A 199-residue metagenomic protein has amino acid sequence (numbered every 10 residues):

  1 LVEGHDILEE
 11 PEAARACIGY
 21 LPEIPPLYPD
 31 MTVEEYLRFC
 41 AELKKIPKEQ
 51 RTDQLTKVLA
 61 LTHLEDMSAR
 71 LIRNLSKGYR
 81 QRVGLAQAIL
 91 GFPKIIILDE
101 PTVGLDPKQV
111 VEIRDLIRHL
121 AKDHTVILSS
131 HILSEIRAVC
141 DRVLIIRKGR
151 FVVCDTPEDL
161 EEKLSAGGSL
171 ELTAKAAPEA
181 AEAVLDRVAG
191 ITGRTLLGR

Functional and structural regions predicted by a protein language model:
L1-D6, A13-A14: Conserved ABC transporter NBD signature motif
R38, E42, P47-M67: Conserved ABC ATPase "signature" region
L85: Hydrophobic anchor residue at the start of the ABC signature
L90-K94: A short, proline-enriched helix->beta-strand linker immediately N-terminal to the Walker B motif in ABC-type P-loop
I96-E100, L105: Catalytic Walker B motif of ABC-type/P-loop ATPase nucleotide-binding domains
P107-Q109: Helix N-cap at the start of a conserved alpha-helix in ABC-type nucleotide-binding domains
R114-R199: ABC transporter nucleotide-binding domain
